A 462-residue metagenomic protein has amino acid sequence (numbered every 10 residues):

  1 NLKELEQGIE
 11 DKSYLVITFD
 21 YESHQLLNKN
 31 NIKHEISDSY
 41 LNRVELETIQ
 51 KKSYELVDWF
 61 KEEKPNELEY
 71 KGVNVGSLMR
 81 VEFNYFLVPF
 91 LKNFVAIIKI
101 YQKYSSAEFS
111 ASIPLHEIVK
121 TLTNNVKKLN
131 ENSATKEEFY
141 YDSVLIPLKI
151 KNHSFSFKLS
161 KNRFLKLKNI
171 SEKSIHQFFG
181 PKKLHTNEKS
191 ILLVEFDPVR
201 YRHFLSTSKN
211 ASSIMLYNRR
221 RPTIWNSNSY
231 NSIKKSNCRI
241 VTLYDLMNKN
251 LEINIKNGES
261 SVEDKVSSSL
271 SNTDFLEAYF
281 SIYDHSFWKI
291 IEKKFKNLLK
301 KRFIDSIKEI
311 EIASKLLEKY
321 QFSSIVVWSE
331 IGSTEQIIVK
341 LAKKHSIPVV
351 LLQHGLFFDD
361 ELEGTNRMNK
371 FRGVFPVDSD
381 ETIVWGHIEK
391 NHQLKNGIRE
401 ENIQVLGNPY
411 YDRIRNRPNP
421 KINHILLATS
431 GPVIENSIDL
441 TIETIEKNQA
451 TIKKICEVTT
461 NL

Functional and structural regions predicted by a protein language model:
N1-L462: Catalytic-core helical/loop segments in enzymes performing group transfer/polymerization on anionic/lipid-linked
